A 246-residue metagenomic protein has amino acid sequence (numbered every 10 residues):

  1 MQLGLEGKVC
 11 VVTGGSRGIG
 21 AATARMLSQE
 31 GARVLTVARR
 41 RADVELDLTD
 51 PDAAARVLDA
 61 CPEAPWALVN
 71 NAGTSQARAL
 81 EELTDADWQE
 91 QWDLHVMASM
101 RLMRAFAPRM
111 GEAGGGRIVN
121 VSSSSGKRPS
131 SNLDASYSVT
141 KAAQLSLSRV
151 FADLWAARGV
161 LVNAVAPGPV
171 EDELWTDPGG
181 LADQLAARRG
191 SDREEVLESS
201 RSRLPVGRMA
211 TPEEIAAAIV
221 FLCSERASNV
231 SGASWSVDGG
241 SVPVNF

Functional and structural regions predicted by a protein language model:
M1, R128, R208, I219-V220 (+1 more regions): Short C-terminal tail/terminal secondary-structure segment of NAD(P)H-dependent dehydrogenase/reductase domains
S75-Q89, E112, N132-S136, T176: Conserved mid-core segment of classical short-chain dehydrogenase/reductases
A79-L80, D87-W92, I118, A182 (+1 more regions): Substrate-binding pocket helix/loop in short-chain dehydrogenase/reductase
M103, T140, S148: Active-site helix of classical SDR
P108, D153-L154, S228: Alpha-helical segment proximal to the catalytic Tyr-Lys
S123: Residue(s) in the substrate-gating loop at a strand-loop-helix junction that position the organic substrate next
A156, L161, V230-G232: Short, small/polar-rich loop/turn modules that mediate ligand/substrate recognition or access, typified
